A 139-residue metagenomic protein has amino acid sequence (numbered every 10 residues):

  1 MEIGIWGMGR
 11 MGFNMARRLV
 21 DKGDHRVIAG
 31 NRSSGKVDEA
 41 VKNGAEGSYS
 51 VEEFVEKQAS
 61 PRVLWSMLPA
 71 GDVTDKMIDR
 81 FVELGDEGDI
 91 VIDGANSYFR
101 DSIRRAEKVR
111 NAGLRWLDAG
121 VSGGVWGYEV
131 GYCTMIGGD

Functional and structural regions predicted by a protein language model:
M1-R62, G85-G88, V125-Y128: NAD(P)+-binding Rossmann beta1-loop-alpha1 motif at the extreme N-terminus of oxidoreductases
I3, T74-M77, Y98-D139: Rossmann-fold dinucleotide-binding core
A16-R18, V41-K42, K76-D79, I103-A106: Short amphipathic alpha-helical segments
G30, M67, A95, G137: Active-site-adjacent beta-strand anchor residues
S48-Y49, I92-D93, R115-A119: General beta-strand structural signal in soluble alpha/beta enzymes
E52, L64-R80, Y98-D101: Beta-loop-alpha module in the N-terminal Rossmann-like domain of NAD(P)-dependent dehydrogenases, especially those
S66, V82-A106: ADP-ribose/adenylate-binding Rossmann-like module
